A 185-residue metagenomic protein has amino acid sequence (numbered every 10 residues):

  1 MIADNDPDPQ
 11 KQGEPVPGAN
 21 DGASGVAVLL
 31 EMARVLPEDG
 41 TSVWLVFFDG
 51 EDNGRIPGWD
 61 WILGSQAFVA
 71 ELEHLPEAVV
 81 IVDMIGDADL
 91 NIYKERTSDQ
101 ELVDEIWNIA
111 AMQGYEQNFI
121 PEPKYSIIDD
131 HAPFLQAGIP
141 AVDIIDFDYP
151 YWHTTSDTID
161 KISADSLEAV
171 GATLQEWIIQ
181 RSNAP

Functional and structural regions predicted by a protein language model:
M1-P9: Acidic/His- and Gly-rich active-site-bordering loop/insert found across diverse amide/peptide-bond hydrolases
N5, D21-G22, G50, M84 (+2 more regions): Generic detector of well-ordered alpha-helical packing
D8-K11, V46, W152: Short, basic/glycine-rich phosphate-binding loops at helix/coil junctions that contact nucleotide phosphates
G13-I109, S126: Acidic/histidine-rich catalytic neighborhood of metal-dependent amide-processing enzymes
A78, D87-P185: Active-site-adjacent substrate-binding region of metalloamidase/peptidase-like peptide-processing proteins
